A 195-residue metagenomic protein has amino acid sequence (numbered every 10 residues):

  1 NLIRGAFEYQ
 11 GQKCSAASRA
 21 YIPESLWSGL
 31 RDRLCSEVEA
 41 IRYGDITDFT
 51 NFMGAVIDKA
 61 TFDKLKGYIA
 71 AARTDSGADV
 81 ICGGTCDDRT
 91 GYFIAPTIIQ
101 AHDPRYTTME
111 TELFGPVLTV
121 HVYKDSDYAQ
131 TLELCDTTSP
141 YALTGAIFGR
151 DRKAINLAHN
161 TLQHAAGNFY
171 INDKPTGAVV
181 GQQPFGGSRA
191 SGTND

Functional and structural regions predicted by a protein language model:
N1-P104, D125-A129, E133-T137, I171: ALDH superfamily catalytic-core signature
R42, C86, F93-D195: Conserved C-terminal structural/oligomerization subdomain of aldehyde/semialdehyde dehydrogenase
